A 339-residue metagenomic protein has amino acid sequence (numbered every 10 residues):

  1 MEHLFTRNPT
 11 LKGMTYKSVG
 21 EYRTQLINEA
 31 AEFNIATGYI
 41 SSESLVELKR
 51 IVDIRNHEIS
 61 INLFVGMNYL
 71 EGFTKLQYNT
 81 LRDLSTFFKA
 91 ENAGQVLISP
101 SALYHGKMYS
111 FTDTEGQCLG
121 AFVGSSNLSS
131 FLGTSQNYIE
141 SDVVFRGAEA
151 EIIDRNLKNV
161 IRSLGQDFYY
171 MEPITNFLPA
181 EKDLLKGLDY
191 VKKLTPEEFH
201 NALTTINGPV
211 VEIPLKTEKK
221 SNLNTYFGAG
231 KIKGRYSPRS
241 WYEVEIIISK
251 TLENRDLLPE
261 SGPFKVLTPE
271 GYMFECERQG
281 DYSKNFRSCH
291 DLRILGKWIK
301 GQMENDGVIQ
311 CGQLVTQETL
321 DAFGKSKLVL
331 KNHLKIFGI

Functional and structural regions predicted by a protein language model:
M1-N34, G38-I339: PLD/PLD-like phosphodiesterase catalytic module centered on the HKD motif
